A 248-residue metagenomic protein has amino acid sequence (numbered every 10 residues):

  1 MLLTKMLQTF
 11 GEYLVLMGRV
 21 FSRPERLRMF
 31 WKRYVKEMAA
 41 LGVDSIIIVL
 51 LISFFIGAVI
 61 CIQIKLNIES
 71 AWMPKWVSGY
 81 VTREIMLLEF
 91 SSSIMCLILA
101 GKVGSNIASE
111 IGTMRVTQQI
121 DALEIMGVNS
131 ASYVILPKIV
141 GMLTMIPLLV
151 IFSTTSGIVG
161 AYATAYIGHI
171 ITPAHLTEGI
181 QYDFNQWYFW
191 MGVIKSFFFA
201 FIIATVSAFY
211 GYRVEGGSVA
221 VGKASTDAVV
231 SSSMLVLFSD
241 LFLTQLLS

Functional and structural regions predicted by a protein language model:
M1-K32, Y210, E215: Short, membrane-interfacial amphipathic segments enriched in basic
L41-I94, I98: Active-site cofactor/substrate anionic-group-binding motifs, chiefly glycine- and Lys/Arg-rich phosphate-binding loops
G42, I46, L50, F90 (+4 more regions): Selective transmembrane-helix segments that form parts of the transport pathway or gating/packing helices in multipass
I52-F55, L99, L136-A165, F198 (+3 more regions): Hydrophobic alpha-helical transmembrane segments that constitute the membrane-spanning cores of multi-pass membrane
Q63-L87, T154-F197, F201, T205-A224 (+1 more regions): Membrane-interfacial helix-loop-helix connectors in multipass membrane proteins
L97-R115: A hydrophobic alpha-helix feature that marks transmembrane segments and, especially, their cytosolic C-terminal ends
I111-L136, V221: Short cytoplasmic-facing helical segments at TM-TM junctions of multi-pass membrane proteins
V221, D227-L243: Final/C-terminal transmembrane alpha-helix of multipass membrane proteins
